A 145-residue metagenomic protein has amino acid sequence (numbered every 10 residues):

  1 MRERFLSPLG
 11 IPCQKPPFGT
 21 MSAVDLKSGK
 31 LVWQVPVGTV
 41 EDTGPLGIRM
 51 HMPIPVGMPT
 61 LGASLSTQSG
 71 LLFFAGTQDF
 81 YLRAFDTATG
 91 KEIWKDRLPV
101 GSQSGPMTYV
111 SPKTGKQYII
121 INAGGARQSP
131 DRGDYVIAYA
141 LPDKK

Functional and structural regions predicted by a protein language model:
M1-K145: A fold-level detector for beta-propeller and closely related beta-sheet-rich head/sensor domains
